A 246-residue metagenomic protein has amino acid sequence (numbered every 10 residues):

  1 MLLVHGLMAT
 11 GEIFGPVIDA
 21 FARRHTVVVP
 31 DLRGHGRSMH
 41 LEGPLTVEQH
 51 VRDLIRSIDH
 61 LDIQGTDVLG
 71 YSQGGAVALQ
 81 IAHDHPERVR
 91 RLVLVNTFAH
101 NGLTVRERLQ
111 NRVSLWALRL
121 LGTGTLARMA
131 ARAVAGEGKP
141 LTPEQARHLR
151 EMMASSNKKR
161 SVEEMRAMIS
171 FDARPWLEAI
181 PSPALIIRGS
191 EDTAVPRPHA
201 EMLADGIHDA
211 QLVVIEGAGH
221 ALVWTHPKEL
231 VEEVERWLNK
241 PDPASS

Functional and structural regions predicted by a protein language model:
M1-H40: Conserved HGGG/HGGXW glycine-rich cap/lid loop of the alpha/beta-hydrolase fold
Q49-T66: Conserved acidic catalytic loop of the alpha/beta-hydrolase fold
G70, G74, A78: Gly/Ala-rich beta-loop-alpha elbow adjacent to hydrolase catalytic centers
H83-D84, R90-L120: Flexible "cap/lid" loop of the alpha/beta hydrolase fold
L103-R108, T123-E178: Conserved alpha/beta-hydrolase catalytic His-Asp/Glu region
I180, I186-R188, D192: Short beta-strand/loop motif that positions the catalytic acidic residue of the alpha/beta-hydrolase fold
T193-H199: Conserved alpha/beta-hydrolase "acid-adjacent" motif
A218-V231: Catalytic histidine-centered segment of alpha/beta-hydrolase-like enzymes
